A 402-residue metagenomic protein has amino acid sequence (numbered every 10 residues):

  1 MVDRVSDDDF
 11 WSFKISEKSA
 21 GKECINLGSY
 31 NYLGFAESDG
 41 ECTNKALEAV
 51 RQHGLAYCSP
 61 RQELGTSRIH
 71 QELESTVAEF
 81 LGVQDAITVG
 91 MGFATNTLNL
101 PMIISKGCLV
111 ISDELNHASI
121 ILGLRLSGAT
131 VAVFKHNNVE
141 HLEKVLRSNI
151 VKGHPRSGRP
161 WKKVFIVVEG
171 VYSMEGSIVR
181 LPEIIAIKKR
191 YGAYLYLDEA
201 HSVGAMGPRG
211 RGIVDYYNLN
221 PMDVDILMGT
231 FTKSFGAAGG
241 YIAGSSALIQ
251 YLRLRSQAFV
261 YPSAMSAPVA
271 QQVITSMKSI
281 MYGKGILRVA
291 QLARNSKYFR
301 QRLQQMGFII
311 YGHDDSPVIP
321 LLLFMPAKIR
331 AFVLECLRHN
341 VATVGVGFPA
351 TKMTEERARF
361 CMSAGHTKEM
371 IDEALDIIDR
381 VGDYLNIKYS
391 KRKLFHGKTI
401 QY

Functional and structural regions predicted by a protein language model:
M1-L55, A193: N-terminal "arm"/small-domain region of PLP-dependent enzymes with the aminotransferase-like
M1-S12, V151-R159, Y384-Y402: Eukaryotic N-terminal low-complexity, Ser/Thr- and Lys/Arg-rich leader segments that predominantly function as
M1-V5, I286-R300, Q304-N340, F348-A350 (+4 more regions): Conserved PLP-binding catalytic core of the aspartate aminotransferase-like
Y30, A132, H136-L197: Active-site phosphate-binding strand-loop segment of PLP-dependent enzymes
T43-G92: Conserved N-terminal alpha-helix of the aminotransferase class I/II PLP-enzyme fold
N99-A118: Conserved PLP-anchoring active-site segment centered on the Schiff-base-forming lysine
Y191-Y194, H201, M206-M306, Y311-D315 (+2 more regions): Active-site C-terminal subdomain of aminotransferase-like
